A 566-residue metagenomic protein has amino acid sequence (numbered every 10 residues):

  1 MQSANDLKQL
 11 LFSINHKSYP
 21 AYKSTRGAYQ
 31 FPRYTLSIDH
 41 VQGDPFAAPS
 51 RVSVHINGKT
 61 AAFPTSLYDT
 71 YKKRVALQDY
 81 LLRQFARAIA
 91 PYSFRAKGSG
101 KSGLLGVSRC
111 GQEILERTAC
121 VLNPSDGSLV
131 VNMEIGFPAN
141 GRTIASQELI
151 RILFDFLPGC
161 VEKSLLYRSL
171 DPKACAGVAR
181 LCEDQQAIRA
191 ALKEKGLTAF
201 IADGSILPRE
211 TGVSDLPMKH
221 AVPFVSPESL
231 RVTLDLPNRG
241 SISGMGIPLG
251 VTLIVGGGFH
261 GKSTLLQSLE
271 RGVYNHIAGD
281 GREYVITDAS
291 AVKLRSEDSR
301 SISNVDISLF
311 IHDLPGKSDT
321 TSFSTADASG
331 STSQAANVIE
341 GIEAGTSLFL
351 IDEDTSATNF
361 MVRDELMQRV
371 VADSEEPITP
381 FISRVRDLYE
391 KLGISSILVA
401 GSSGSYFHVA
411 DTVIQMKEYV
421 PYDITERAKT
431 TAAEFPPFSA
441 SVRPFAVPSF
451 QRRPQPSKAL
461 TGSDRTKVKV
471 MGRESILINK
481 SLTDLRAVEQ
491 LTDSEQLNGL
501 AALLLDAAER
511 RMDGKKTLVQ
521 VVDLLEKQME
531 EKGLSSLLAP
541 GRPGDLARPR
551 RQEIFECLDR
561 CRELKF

Functional and structural regions predicted by a protein language model:
M1-G196, L207, L558, F566: N-terminal accessory targeting/assembly segments
A145, R300, F310-S331, R363-I378: Flexible beta-alpha connector loops of hexameric P-loop NTPases
K193-A199, D203, F259, L266-E297 (+1 more regions): Carboxylate/His-rich catalytic cores and anion/metal-binding grooves
P208-S243, A278, I286-I302, I307-S318: N-terminal pre-Walker A segment at the start of P-loop NTPase domains
I242-Y274: Glycine-rich phosphate-binding P-loop
S322-S356: Phosphate-binding/switch loop-helix module in NTP-utilizing enzymes
I342-V385, Y389-E390, S402-K429: Conserved P-loop NTPase nucleotide-binding/switch module
E390-G393, V399-F566: Conserved NTP phosphate-binding and transfer environment spanning the P-loop NTPase/kinase superfamily
